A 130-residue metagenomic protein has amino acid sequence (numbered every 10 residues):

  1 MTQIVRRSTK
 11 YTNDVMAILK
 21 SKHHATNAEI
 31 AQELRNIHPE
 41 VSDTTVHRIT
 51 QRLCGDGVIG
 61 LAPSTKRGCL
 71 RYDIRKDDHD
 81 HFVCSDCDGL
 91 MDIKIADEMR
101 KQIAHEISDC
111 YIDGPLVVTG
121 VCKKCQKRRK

Functional and structural regions predicted by a protein language model:
M1-M16: Short alpha-helical segments that sit at the start of domains
I18-S21, K130: Extended interfacial segments that mediate partner engagement and assembly in macromolecular machines
K20-E29: Short capping segments at the starts of secondary-structure elements
E29-R35, V46: A short acidic, leucine-rich amphipathic alpha-helix
V46-G57: Basic amphipathic alpha-helical segments that dock to polyanions
V58-A62, K66-K130: Non-DNA-binding regulatory cores of transcription-related proteins, predominantly C-terminal effector-binding
